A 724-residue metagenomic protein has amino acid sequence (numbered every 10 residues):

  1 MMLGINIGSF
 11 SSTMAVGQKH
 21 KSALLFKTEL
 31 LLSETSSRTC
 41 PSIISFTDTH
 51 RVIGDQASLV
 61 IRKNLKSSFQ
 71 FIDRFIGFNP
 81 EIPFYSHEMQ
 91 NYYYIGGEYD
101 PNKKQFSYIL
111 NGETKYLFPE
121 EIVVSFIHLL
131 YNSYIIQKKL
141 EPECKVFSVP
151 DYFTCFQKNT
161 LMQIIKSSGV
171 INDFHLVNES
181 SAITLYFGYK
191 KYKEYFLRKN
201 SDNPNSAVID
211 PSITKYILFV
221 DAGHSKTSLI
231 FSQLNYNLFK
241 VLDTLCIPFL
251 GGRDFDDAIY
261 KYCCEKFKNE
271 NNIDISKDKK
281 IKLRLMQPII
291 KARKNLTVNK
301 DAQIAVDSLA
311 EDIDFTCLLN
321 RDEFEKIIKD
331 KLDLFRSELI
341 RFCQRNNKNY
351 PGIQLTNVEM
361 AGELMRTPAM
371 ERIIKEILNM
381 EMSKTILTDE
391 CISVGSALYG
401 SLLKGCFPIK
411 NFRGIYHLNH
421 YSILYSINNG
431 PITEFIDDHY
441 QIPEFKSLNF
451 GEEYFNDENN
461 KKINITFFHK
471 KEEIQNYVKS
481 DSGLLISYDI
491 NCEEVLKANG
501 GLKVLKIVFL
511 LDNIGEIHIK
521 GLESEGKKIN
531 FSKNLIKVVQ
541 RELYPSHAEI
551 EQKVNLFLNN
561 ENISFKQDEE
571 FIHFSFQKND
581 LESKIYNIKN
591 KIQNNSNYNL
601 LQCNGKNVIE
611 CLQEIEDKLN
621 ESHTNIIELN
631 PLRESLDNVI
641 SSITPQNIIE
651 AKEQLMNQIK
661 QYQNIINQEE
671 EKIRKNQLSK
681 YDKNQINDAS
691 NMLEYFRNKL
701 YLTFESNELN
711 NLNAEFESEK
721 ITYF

Functional and structural regions predicted by a protein language model:
M1-H87, Y99-P101, E113, N132-F724: Oxyanion-binding/catalytic loops of NTP- or PPi-dependent enzymes
Y94-L110: Short acidic, low-complexity segments enriched in Ser/Thr/Gly/Pro
I109-N111, K115-L117: Asp/Glu-centered strand-loop micro-motifs enriched in Gly/Pro and often flanked by an aromatic residue
L129: Feature captures the FAD/FMN-dependent oxidoreductase FAD-binding
